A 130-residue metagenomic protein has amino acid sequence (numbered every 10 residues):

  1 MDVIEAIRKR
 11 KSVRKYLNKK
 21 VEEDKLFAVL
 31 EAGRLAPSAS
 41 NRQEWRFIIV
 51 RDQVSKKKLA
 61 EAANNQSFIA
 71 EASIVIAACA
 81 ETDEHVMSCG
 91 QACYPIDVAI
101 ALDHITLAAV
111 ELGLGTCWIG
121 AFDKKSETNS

Functional and structural regions predicted by a protein language model:
M1-K25: Specificity-determining recognition surfaces
V3-K9, R46-F47, A101, A108: Residue-level recognition of specific faces of alpha-helices
K11-S12, S40-E44, V110-E111: Short glycine-enriched loop/turn motifs at secondary-structure junctions
K19, L59-A62, S130: Residue-level signal for well-ordered alpha-helical positions
K25, D52, T128-N129: Short Asp/Glu-rich motifs
L26-L30: Amphipathic alpha-helical segments that form the core helices of the histone-fold
E31, L35-A101: Glycine/small-residue-rich phosphate/adenosyl-binding loop
G33-R34, I76, C89-S130: Small-aliphatic-rich amphipathic alpha-helix that forms the alpha element of a beta-alpha
